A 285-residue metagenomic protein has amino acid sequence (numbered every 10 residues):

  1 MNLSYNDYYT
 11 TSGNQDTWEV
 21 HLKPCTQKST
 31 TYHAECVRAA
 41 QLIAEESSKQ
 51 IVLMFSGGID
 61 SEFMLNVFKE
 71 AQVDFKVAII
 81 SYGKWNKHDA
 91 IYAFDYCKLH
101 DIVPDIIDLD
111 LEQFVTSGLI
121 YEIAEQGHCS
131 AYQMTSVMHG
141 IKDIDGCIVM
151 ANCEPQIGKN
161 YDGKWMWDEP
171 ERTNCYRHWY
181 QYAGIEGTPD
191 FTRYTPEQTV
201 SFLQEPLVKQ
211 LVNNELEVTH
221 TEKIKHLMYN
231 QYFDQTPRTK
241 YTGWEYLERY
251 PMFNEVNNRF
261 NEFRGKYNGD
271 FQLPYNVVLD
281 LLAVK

Functional and structural regions predicted by a protein language model:
M1-I51, V67, V73, V77-G83 (+1 more regions): Nucleotide-activated chemistry modules centered on ATP-dependent adenylation/adenylyltransferase
V52-S56: Class I SAM-dependent methyltransferase core
D60-S61: Catalytic nucleophile loop
